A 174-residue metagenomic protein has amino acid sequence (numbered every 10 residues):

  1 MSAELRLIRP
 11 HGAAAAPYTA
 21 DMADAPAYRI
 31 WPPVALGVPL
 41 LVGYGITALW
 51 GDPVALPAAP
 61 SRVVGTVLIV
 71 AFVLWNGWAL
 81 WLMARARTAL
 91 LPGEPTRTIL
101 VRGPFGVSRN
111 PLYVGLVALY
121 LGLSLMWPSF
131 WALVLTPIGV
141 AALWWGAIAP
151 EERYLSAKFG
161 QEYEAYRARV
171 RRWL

Functional and structural regions predicted by a protein language model:
S2-R102, V114-L174: Membrane-anchoring alpha-helices and their flanking helix-loop junctions
F105: Solvent-exposed interhelical
N110: Extended, alpha-helix-rich binding/interface surfaces that flank or overlap catalytic cores and mediate recognition
